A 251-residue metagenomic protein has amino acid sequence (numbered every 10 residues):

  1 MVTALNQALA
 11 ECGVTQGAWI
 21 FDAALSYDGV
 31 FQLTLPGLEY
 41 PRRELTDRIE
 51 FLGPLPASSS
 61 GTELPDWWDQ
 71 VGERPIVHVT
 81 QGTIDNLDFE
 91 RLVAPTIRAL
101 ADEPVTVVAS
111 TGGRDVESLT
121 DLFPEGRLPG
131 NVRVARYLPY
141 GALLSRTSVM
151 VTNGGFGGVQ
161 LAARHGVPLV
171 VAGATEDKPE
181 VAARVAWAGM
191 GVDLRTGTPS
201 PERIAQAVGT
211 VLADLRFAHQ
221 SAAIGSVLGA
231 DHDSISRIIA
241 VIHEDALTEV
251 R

Functional and structural regions predicted by a protein language model:
M1-I76, Q81-P104, L119-T120: Nucleotide-sugar-dependent glycosyltransferase catalytic domains
D28, I49, N131-V132, G191: Short, conserved active-site loop motifs that form the nucleotide-linked donor/cofactor pocket
D66, L138-P139, R203: Short acidic active-site motifs
A94-R133: Catalytic donor nucleotide-activated moiety binding site of glycosyltransferases and closely related
R136-R184: A donor-sugar binding/catalytic signature common to diverse glycosyltransferases and related nucleotide-sugar
E176-A207, H219: Change "using UDP/GDP/dTDP sugars" to "using nucleotide sugars
E202-R251: C-terminal amphipathic helix plus adjacent low-complexity, charged tail appended to glycosyltransferase catalytic
